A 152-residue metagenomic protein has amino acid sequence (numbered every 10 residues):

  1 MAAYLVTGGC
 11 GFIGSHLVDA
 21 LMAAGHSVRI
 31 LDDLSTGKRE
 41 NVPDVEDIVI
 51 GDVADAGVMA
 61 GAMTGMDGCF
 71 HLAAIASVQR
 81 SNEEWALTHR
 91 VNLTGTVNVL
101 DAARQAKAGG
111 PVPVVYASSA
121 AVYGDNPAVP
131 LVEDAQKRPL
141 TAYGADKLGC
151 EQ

Functional and structural regions predicted by a protein language model:
M1-Q152: N-terminal Rossmann-like NAD(P)+-binding domain of SDR-like oxidoreductases, especially those catalyzing
